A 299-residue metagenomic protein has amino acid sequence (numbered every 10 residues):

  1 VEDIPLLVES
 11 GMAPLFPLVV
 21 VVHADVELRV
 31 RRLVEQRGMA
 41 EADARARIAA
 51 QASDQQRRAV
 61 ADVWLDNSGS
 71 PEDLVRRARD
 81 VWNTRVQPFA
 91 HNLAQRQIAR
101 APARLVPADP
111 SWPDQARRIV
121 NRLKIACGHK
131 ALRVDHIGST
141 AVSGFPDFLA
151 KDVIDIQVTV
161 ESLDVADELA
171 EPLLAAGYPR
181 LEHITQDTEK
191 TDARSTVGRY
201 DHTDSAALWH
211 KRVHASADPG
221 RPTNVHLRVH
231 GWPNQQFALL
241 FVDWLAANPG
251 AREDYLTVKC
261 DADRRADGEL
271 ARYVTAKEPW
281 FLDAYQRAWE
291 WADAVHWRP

Functional and structural regions predicted by a protein language model:
E2-E35: ATP-dependent NMP and nucleoside kinases share a basic, alpha-helical "lid"
I4-V8, V120-D167: Active-site nucleotide-donor binding segment shared across nucleotidyl transfer reactions
L18-V22, W64-D66, Q157: Short, well-ordered beta-strand core segments
R58-D73: Phosphate-binding beta-loop-alpha motif at adenosine-nucleotide cofactor sites
D80-D135: Helical scaffold of the NTase/Pol beta-like nucleotidyltransferase catalytic core
D167-G177: Short amphipathic alpha-helices in soluble, non-transmembrane regions that often serve as interface/regulatory elements
G177-G231: Conserved catalytic core of two-metal-ion nucleotidyltransferases
N224-P299: Catalytic cores of NTP-dependent nucleotidyl/adenyl transfer enzymes across multiple folds
